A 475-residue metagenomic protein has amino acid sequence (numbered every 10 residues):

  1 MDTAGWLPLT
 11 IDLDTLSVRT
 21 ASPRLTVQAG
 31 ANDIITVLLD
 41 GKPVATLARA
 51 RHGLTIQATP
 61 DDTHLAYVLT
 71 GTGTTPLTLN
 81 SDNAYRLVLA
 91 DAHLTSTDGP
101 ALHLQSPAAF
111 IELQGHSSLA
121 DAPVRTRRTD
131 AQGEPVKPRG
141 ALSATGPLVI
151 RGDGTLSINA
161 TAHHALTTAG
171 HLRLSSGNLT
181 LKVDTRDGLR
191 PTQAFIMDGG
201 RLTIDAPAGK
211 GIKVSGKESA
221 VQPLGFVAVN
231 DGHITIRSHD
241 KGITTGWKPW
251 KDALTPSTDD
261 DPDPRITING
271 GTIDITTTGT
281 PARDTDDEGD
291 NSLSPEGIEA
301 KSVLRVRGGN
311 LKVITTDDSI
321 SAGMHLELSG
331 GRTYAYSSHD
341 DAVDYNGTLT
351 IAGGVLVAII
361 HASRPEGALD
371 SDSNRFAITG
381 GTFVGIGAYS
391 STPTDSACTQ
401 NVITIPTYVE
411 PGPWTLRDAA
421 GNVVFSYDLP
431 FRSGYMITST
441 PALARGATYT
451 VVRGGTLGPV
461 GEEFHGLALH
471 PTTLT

Functional and structural regions predicted by a protein language model:
M1-T475: A composition-driven surface/loop motif
